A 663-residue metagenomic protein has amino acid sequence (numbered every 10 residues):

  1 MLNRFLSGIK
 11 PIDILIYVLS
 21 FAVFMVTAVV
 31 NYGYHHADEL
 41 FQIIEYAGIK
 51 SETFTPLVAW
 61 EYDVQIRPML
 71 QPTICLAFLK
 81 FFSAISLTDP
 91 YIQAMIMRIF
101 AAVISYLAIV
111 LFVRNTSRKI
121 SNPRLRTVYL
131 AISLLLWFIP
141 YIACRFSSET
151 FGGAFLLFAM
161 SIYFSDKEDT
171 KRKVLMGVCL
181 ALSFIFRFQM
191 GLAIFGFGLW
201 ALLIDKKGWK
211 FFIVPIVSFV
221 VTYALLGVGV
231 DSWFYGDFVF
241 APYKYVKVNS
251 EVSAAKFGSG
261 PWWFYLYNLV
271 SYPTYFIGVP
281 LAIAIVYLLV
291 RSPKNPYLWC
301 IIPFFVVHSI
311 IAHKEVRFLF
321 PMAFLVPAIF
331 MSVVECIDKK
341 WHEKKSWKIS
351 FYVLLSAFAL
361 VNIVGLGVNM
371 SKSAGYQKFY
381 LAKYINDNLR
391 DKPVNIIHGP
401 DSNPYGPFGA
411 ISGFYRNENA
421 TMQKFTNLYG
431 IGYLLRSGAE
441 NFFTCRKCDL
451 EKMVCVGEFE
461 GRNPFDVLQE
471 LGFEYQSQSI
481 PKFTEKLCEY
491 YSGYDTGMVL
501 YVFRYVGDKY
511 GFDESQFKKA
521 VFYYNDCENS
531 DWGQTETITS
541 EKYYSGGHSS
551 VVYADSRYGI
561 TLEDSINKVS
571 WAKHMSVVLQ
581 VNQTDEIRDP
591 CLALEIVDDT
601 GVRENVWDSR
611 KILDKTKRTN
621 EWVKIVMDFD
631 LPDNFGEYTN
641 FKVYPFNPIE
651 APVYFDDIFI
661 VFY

Functional and structural regions predicted by a protein language model:
L2-I9, M160-L180, Q189-A224, I285-S292: Perimembrane helix-loop-helix junctions
N3-R4, V113-R114, N268-K294: Hydrophobic, aromatic-rich transmembrane alpha-helices and their immediate juxtamembrane boundary segments
D13-F21, V220-V221, L289, L298 (+3 more regions): Signature aromatic-anchored transmembrane alpha helix within multi-pass, membrane-resident enzymes that catalyze glycan
H36-D38, Y141-G152: Short acidic/glycine- and proline-prone juxtamembrane loop motifs at membrane-interface regions of multi-pass membrane
G48, E149-F151, F188, L192 (+2 more regions): Hydrophobic/aromatic-rich transmembrane helices and adjacent perimembrane loops
M95-L125, F158: Transmembrane-helix motifs of polytopic, lipid-linked glycan transferases
S183-G258, W263, N268-V270, Y275-V279 (+2 more regions): Membrane-lumen/periplasm interface segments of specific transmembrane helices in polyprenyl phosphate-linked
S232, H342-Q516: Catalytic lumenal/periplasmic loop and adjoining terminal transmembrane helix of membrane glycan-assembly enzymes
